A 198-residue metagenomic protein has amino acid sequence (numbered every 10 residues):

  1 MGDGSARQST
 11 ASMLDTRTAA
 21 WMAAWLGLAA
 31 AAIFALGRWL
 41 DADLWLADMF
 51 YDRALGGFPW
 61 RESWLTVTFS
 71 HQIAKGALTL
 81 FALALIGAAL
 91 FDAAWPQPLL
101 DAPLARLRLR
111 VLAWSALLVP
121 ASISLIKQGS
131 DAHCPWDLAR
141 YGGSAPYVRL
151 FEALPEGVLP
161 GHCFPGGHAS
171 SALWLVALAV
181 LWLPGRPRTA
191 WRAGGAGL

Functional and structural regions predicted by a protein language model:
G2-L85, Q128-S130, A145, P155: N-terminal transmembrane-helix/juxtamembrane module of multi-pass inner/ER membrane proteins
M13-L14, A20-W21, L26, V148-L198: Membrane-embedded catalytic cores of phosphoryl/pyrophosphoryl-handling enzymes
G37, A47, Y51, G87-F91 (+4 more regions): Membrane-water interface at transmembrane helix exits
Q72-D92, H168-A179: Hydrophobic alpha-helical transmembrane segments
F91-G129, A190-G195: Interfacial segments of alpha-helical transmembrane regions
Q128-R140, P160-F164, L198: Interfacial helix-loop-helix junctions of multi-pass membrane proteins
H133-G157: Membrane-interface interhelical connector segments
